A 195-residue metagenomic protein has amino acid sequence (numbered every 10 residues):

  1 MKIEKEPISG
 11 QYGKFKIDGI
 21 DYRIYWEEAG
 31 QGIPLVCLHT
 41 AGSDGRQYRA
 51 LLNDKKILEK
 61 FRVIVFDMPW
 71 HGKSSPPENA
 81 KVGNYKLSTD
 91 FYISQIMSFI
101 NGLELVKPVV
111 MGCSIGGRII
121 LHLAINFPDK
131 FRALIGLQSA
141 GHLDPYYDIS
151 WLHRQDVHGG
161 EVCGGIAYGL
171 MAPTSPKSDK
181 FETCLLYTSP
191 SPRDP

Functional and structural regions predicted by a protein language model:
M1-V36, L58-F61, L105: Alpha/beta-hydrolase fold catalytic core
G19, V65-M111: Active-site loop/oxyanion-hole signature of alpha/beta-hydrolase fold enzymes
E27-P76: Conserved HGGG/HGGXW glycine-rich cap/lid loop of the alpha/beta-hydrolase fold
G112, G116, I120: Gly/Ala-rich beta-loop-alpha elbow adjacent to hydrolase catalytic centers
L121, I125, L134-G164: Flexible "cap/lid" loop of the alpha/beta hydrolase fold
Q155-L186: Ligand-binding pocket scaffold of soluble enzyme catalytic domains
Y187-P195: Single conserved hydrophobic/aromatic residue that forms the stacking wall/gate of nucleotide- or nucleobase-binding
